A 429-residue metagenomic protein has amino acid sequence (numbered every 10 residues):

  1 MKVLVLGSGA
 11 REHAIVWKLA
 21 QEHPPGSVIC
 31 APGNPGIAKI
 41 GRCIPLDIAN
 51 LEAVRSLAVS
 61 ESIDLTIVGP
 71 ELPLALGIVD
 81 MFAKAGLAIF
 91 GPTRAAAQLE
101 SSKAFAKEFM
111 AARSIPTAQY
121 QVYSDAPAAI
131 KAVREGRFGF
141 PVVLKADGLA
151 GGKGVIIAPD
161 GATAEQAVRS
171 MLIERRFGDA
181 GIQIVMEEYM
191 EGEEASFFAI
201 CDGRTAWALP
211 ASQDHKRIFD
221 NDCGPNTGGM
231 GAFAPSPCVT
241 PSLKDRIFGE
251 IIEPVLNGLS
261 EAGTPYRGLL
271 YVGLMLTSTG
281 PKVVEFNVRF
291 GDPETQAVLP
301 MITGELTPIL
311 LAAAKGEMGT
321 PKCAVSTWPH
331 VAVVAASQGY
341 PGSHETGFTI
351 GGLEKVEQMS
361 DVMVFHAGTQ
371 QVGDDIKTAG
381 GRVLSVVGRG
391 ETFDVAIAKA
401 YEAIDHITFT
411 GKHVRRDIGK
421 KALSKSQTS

Functional and structural regions predicted by a protein language model:
M1-A95: ATP-binding N-terminal substructure of ATP-dependent carboxylate-amine bond-forming enzymes
L4-V5, L99-Q183, Q213, P237-E253: Active-site nucleotide/adenylate-binding loops and adjacent lid/helix of ATP-dependent enzymes
Q21, G36-A38, S60, F90 (+13 more regions): Solvent-exposed alpha-helices and their adjacent loops that cap or buttress functional pockets in soluble metabolic
A53, T163-Q166, G342-H344, E391-A398: Short, conserved charged micro-motifs
G154-T295: Internal nucleotide-binding/catalytic subdomain
R246-L270, N287-M359, Q370-V372: Active-site "cap" helix and flanking loop/linker of ATP-utilizing ligase/carboxylase catalytic domains
T369-G373, K377-S429: Generic C-terminus detector
